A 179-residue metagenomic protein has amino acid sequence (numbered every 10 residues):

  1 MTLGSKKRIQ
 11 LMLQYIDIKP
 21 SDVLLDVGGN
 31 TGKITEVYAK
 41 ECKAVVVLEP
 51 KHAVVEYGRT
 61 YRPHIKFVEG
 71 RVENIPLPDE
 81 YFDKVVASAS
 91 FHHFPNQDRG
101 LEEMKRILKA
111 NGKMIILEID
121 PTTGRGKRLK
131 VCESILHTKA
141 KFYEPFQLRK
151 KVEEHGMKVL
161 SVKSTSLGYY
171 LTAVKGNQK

Functional and structural regions predicted by a protein language model:
M1-K6, K33-I34, L48, I115-T172: C-terminal alpha-helical "lid/dimerization" subdomain adjacent to the S-adenosyl-L-methionine
L3-P20: Conserved alpha-helix/loop element of class I SAM-dependent methyltransferases that forms part of the SAM/SAH-binding
V23, N111-K113: Short glycine-centered segments of the SAM/dcSAM-binding site in methyltransferase folds
L25, N30-N74: Class I SAM-dependent methyltransferase SAM/SAH-binding core
V86: A conserved beta-strand element that flanks and buttresses the S-adenosyl-L-methionine
A89-S90: Short catalytic micro-motifs in class I SAM-dependent methyltransferases
D98-A110: A short glycine-rich, Lys/Arg-flanked "PGG" loop and its adjoining helix->strand segment in the class I
L171-K179: C-terminal lobe and adjacent flexible extensions of AdoMet/dcAdoMet transferase-like proteins
